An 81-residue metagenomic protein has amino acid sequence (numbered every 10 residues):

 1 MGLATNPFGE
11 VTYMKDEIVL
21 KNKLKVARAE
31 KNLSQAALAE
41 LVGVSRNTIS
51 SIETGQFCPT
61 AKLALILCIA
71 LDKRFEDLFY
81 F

Functional and structural regions predicted by a protein language model:
M1-I18, E30, A36: N-terminal flexible/basic segments that precede or flank functional cores
N22, R46, A61-L65: Short alpha-helical elements of helix-turn-helix
N22-L41, I66: Short basic helix-loop element that most often maps to the first helix and adjoining turn of HTH DNA-binding modules
L24, L38-A39, I49-I52, L78: Conserved hydrophobic/aromatic packing and binding residues within compact polymer-binding modules
V44-F57: Recognition helix of helix-turn-helix/homeodomain-like DNA-binding domains that insert into the DNA major groove
K62-D77: DNA major-groove recognition helix of helix-turn-helix/homeodomain DNA-binding modules
